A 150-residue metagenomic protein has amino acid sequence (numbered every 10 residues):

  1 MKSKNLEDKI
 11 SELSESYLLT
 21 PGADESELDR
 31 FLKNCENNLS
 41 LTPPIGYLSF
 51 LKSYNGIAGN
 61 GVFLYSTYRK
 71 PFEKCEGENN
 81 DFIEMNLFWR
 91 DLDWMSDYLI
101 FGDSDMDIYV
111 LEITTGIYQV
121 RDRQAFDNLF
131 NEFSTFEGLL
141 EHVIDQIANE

Functional and structural regions predicted by a protein language model:
M1-I108: A surface-exposed partner-binding patch
Y68, D122, E137: Solvent-exposed, flexible loop/coil residues
G116-V120: Short aromatic-glycine-(Arg/Gly/Cys) micro-motifs in beta-strand/loop hairpins
R121-L129: C-terminal/domain-terminus segments
N128-N149: Compact, glycine/acidic-enriched structural inserts
